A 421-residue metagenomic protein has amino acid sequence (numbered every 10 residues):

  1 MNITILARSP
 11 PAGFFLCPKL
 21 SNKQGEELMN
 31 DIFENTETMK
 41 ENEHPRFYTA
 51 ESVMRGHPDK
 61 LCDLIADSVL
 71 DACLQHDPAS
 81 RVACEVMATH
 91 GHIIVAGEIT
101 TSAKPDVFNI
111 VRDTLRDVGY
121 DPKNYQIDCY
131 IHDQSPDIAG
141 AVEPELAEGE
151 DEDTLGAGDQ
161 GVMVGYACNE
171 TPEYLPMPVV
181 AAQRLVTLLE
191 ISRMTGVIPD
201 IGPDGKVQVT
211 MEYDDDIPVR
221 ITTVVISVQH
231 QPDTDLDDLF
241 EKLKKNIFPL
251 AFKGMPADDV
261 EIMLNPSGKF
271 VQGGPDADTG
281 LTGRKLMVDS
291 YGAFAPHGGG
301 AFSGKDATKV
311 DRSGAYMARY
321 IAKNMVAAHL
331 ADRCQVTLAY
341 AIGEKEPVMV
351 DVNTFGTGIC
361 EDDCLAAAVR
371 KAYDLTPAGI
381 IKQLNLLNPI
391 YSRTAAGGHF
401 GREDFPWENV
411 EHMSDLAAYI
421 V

Functional and structural regions predicted by a protein language model:
T4, R8-L28, N35-T38: Short, Lys/Arg-enriched N-terminal segments with co-localized hydrophobic residues within the first ~10-30 amino acids
N30-A83: N-terminal, positively charged regions that mediate nucleic acid binding
T49, G91, N109, R116 (+3 more regions): Glycine-rich, mobile lid/loop segments that gate access to catalytic sites or pores
E51-V53, H57-C62, G156-T171, V271-A295 (+2 more regions): Conserved phosphate/anionic-ligand binding catalytic regions in large, soluble enzymes, centered on
R55-L74, E170-T187, K305-H329: Alpha-helical support elements that line or immediately flank enzyme active sites and cofactor-binding pockets
S80-C84, G205-M211, V260-L264, L330-A341: A short glycine-rich, hydrophobically flanked beta-strand micro-motif that places a catalytic Asp/Glu for divalent metal
T89, R333, Y340-V421: Internal helix-turn-beta structural module
T234-M325: Glycine-rich anion/phosphate-binding loop at the beta-strand->alpha-helix junction
